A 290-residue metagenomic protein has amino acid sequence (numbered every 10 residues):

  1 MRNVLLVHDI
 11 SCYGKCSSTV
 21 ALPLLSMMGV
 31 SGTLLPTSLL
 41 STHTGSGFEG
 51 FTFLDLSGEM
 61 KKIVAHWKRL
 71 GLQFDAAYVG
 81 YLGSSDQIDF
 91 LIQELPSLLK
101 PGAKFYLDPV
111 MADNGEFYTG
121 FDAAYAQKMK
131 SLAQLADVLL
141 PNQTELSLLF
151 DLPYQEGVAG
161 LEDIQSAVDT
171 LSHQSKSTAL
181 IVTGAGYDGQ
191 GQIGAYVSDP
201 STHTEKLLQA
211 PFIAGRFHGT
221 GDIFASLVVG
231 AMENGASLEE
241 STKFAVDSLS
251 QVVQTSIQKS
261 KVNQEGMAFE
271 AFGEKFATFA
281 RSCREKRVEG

Functional and structural regions predicted by a protein language model:
M1-L107, M111-T119, F269-E289: Conserved N-terminal subdomain of the carbohydrate kinase-like
C12, E205-H218: Short pre-catalytic strand/loop immediately N-terminal to key active-site residues, enriched for Gly-Thr
V30, A65, R69-L72, P96 (+5 more regions): Generic secondary-structure signature for well-ordered alpha-helical cores
M111-N114, L146-S147, I213: A short, flexible beta-alpha/helix-coil linker loop
T119-E205, E239: Conserved phosphate/ATP/ADP-binding segment of small-molecule kinases
G215-L238, T242: Short, small-residue alpha-helix embedded
E239-G290: Charged C-terminal helix
